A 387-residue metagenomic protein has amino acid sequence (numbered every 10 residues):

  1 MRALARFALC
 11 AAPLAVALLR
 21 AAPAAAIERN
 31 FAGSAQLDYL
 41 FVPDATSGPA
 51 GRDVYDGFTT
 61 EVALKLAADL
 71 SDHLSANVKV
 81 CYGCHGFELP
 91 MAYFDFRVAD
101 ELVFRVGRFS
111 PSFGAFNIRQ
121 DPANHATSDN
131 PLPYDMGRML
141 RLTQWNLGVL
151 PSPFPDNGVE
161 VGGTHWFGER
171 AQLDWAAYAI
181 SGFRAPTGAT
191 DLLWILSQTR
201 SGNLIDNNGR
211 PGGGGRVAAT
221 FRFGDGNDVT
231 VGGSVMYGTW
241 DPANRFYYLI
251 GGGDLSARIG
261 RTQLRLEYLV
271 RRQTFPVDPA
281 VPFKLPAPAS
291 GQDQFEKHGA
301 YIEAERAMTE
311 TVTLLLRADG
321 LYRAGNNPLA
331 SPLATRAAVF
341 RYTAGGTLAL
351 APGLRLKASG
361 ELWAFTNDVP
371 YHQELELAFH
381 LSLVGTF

Functional and structural regions predicted by a protein language model:
M1-A12: Bacterial N-terminal signal peptides that target proteins for export
A15-L18: Sec-dependent, cleavable N-terminal signal peptides
I27-F41, D53-A185, G209-G214, A218-D225 (+3 more regions): Outer membrane beta-barrel
V42-P49: Juxtamembrane/transmembrane-helix boundary motifs at the membrane-water interface
P49-G51, A92-F96, N117, A126 (+1 more regions): Outer-membrane beta-barrel pore domains
P153, G202-G212, A243-Y247, D254 (+1 more regions): Short, contiguous, pocket-lining structural segments that sit at or immediately flank catalytic/ligand-binding sites
A185-D241: Loop-centered beta-sheet repeat module
